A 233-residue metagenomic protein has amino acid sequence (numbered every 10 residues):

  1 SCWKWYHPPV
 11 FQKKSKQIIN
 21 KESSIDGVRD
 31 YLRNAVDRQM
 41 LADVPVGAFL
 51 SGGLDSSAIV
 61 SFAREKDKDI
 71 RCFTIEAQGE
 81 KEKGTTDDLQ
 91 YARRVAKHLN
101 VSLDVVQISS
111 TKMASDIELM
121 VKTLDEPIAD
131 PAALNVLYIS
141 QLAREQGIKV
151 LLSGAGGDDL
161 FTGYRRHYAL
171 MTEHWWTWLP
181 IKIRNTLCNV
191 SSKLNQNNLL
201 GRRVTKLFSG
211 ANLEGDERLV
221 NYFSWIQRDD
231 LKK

Functional and structural regions predicted by a protein language model:
S1: Active-site-adjacent helix-turn-beta-strand microarchitecture at beta-sheet edges that either contains or buttresses
H7-K233: ATP-dependent adenylate-handling active sites, centered on carboxylate activation for C-N bond formation
